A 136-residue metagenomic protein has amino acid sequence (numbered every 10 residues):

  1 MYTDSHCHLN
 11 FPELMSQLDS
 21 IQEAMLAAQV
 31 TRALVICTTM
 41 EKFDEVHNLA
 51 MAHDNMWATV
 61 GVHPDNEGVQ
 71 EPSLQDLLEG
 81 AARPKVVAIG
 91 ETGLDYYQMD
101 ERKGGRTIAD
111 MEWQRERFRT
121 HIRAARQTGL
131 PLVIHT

Functional and structural regions predicted by a protein language model:
M1-T136: Mid-domain alpha/beta scaffold segments of enzyme catalytic cores
